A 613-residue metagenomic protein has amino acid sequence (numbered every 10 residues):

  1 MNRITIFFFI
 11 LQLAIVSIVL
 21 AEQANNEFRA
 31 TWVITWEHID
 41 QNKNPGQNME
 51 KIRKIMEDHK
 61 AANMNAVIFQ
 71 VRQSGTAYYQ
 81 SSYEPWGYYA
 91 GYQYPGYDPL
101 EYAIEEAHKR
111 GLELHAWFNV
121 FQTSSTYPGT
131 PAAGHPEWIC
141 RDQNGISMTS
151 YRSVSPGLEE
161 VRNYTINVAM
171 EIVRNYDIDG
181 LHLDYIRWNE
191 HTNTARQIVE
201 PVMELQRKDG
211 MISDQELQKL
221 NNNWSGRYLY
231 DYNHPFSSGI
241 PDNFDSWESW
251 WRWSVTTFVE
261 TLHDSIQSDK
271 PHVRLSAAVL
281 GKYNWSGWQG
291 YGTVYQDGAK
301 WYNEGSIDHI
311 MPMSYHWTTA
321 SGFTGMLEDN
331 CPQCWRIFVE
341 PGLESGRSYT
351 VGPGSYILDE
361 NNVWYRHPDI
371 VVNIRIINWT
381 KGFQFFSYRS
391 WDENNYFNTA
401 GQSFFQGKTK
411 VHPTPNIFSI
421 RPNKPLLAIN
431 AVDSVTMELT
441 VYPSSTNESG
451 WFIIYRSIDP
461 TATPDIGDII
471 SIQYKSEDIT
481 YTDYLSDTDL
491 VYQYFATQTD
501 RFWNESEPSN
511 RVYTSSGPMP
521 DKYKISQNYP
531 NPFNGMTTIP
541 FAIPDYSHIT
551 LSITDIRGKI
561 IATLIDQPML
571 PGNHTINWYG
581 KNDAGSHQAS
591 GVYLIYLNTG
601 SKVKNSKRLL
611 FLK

Functional and structural regions predicted by a protein language model:
N26, I34, H38-G46, A116 (+1 more regions): Active-site-adjacent "subsite" loops/lids of carbohydrate-active enzymes
R141-S306, M313-H316: Polysaccharide-binding and catalytic clefts of secreted carbohydrate-active enzymes
S306-T324, F338, G342-N416: Substrate-binding cleft of secreted/luminal carbohydrate-active enzymes
E438-Y442, Y513-Y529, F533-D555, T563 (+3 more regions): Glycine-centered coil/turn sites that cap beta-strands in beta-rich domains
I453-D487: Recognizes extended acidic, P/S/T-rich segments that occur within or adjacent to Ig-like beta-sandwich modules
D483-N504: Beta-strand-rich modules
R501-G517: Extracellular fibronectin type III
N577, S586-K613: C-terminal tail/sorting-segment detector
